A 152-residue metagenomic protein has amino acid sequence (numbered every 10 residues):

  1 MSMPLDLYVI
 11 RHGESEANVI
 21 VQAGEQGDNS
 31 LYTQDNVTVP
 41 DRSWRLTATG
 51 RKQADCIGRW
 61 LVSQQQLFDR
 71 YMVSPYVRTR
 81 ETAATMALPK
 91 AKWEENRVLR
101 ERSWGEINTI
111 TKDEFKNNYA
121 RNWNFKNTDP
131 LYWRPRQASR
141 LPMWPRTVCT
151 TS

Functional and structural regions predicted by a protein language model:
M1-D69, E81-A84: An N-terminal RHG(E/S)-centered segment typical of histidine phosphatases
Y8, M72, E94-N96: General small-molecule cofactor/ligand-binding pocket signal
E16, I20-D41, R45, A87-T150: Phosphate-handling substructures
V73-S74, R146: Short beta-strand scaffold positions
R78: Cytochrome P450 catalytic-core helices
